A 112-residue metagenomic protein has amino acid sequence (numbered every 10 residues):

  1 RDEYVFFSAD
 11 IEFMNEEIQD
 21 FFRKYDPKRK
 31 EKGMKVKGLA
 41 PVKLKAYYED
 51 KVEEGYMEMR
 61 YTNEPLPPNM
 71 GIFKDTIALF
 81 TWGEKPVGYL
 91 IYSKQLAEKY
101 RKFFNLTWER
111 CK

Functional and structural regions predicted by a protein language model:
R1-Y92, L96: Hydrophobic protein-protein interaction segments
V87-K112: Signature of lipid phosphatidyltransferase scaffolds
